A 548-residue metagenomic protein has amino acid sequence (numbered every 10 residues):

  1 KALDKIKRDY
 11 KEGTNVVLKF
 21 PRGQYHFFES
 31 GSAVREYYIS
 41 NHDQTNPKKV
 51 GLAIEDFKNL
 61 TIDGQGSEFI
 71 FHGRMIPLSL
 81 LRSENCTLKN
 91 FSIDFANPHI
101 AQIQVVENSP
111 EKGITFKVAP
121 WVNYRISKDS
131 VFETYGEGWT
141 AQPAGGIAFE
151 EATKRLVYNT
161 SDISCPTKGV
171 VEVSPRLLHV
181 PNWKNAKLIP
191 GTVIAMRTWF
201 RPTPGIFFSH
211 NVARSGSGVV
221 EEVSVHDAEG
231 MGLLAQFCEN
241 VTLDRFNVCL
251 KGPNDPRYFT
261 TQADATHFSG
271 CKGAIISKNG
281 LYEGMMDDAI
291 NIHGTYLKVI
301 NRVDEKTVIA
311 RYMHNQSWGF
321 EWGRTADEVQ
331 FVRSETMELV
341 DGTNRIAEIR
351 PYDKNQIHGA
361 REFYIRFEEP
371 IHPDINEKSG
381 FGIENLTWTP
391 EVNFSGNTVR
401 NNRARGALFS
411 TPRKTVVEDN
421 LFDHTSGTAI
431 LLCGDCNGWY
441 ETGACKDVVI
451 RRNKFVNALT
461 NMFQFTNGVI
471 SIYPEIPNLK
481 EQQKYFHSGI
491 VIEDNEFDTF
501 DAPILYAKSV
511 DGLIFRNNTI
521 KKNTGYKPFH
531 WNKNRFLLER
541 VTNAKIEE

Functional and structural regions predicted by a protein language model:
K1-E548: Extracellular parallel beta-helix/beta-solenoid repeat domains
